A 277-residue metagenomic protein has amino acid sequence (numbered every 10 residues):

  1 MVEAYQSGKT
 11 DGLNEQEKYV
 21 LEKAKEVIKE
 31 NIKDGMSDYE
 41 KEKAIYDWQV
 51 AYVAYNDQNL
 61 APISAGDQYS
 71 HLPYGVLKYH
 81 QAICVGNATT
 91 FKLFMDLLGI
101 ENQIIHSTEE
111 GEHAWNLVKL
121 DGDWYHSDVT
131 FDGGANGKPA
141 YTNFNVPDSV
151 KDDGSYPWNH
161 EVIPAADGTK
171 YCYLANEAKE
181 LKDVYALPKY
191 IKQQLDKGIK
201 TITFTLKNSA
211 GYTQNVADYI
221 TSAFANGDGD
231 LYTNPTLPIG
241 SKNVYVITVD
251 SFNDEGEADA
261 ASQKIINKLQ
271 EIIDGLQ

Functional and structural regions predicted by a protein language model:
M1-V27, K192, D196, T205-Q277: Linear, non-domain "peripheral" regions
Q6-D11, N59-S70, K78-Y79, L98-E101 (+3 more regions): Intrinsically disordered, low-complexity coil segments
G8-V76: Secondary-structure boundary elements
E15, K78-A82, I104-S107: Alpha-helix capping and helix-loop boundary segments enriched in small/acidic/polar residues
E42-I45, L77-M95: Active-site nucleophilic cysteine motif
V85-K151: Hydrophobic/aromatic-rich core segments of domains that either
D123-Y245: His-Asp-centered catalytic microenvironments across diverse enzyme cores, prominently the transglutaminase-like
